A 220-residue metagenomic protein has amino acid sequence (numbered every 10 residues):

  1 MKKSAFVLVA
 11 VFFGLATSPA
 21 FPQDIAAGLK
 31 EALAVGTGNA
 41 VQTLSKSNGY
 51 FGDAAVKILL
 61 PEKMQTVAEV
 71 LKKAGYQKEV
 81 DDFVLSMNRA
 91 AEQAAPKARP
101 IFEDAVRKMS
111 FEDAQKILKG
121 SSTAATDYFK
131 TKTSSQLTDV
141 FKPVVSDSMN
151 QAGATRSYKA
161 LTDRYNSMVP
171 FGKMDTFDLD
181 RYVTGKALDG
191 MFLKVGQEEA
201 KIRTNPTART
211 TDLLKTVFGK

Functional and structural regions predicted by a protein language model:
M1-L8: Bacterial N-terminal signal peptides that target proteins for export
L8-A16: Bacterial N-terminal signal peptides
P22-S86, A91: N-terminal Sec/ER secretory leader and immediately downstream segment of secreted/extracellular precursors
K30, T131, M174-F177, R181 (+3 more regions): Pore-lining and gate-forming transmembrane alpha-helices of multi-pass membrane transport proteins
A40, S110, P206: Residue-level signature of catalytic and energy-coupling elements of molecular machines, predominantly ATP/GTP-dependent
E79-Q151: Mid-length scaffold segments of soluble, non-membrane domains
V144-K186: An amphipathic alpha-helical core segment
L188-K220: A cross-kingdom marker for long, charged
